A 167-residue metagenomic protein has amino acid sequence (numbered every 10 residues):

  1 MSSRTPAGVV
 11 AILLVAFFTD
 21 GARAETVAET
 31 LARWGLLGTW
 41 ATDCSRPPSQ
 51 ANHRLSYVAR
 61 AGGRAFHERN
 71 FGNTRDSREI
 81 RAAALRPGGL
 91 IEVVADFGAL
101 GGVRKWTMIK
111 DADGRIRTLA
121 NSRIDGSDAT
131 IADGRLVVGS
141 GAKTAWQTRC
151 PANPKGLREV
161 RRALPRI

Functional and structural regions predicted by a protein language model:
M1-V9: Bacterial N-terminal signal peptides that target proteins for export
G8-F17: Bacterial N-terminal signal peptides
T19-G21: N-terminal signal peptide c-region/cleavage motif recognized by signal peptidases
A24-T39, I167: N-terminal helix-cap/turn-to-beta initiation motif at the start of protein domains
R33-A51: K/E-rich alpha-helical interaction surfaces of small helical-bundle regulatory domains
A41-S45, F66-F71, I91-G98, T107 (+1 more regions): Short beta-strand segments that buttress and anchor functional surface loops
R46-E92, K143-W146, P151-P154, L164: N-terminal glycine/threonine-rich, aromatic-flanked beta-hairpin/loop signature
S122-I167: Edge beta-strand at a domain terminus
